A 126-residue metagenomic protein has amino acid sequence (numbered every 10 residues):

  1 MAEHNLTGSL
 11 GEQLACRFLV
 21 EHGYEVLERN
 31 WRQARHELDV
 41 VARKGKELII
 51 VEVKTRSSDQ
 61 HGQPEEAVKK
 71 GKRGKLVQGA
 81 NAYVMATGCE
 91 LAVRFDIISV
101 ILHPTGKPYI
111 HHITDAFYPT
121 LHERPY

Functional and structural regions predicted by a protein language model:
M1-R29: Acidic-basic catalytic patches of nuclease active cores, encompassing PD-(D/E)XK and other metal-cofactor nuclease
L19, L38-D59, L76: Conserved catalytic cores of phosphodiester-cleaving nucleases, focusing on short active-site segments
W31-Q33, T55, S99: Short, glycine/acidic-enriched loop or turn micro-motifs at the edges of active sites
Q33-H36, G106: Short acidic/glycine-enriched loop/turn segments that link adjacent beta-strands
H36, E47-I49, D96, H111: Protein kinase-like catalytic core scaffold
S57-M85: Mg2+/Mn2+-dependent nuclease catalytic core
A86-Y126: Domain-level recognition of nuclease-like catalytic cores that cleave nucleotide substrates
